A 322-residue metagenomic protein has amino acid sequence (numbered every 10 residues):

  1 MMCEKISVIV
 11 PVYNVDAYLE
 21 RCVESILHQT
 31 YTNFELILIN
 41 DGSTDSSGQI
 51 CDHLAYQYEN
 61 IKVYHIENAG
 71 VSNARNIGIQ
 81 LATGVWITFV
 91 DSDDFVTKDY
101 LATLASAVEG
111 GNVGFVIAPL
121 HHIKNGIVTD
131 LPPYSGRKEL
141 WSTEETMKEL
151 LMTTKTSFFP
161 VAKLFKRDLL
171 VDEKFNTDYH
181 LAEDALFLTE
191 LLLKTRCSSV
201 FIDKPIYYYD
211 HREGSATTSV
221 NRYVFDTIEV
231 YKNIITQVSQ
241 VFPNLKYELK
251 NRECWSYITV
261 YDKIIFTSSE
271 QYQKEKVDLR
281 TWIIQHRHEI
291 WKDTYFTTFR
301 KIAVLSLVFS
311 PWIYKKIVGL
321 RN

Functional and structural regions predicted by a protein language model:
E4-S7, S25, E35, L186: Cell-envelope/extracellular polymer assembly enzymes that use nucleotide-activated donors
N14-H28: Short, well-formed alpha-helical segments that are part of the catalytic scaffolds of diverse glycosyltransferases
N40-Q49, D91: A conserved acidic beta->alpha catalytic loop
I66-A82: Glycine-rich, basic loop-to-helix element that forms the pyrophosphate-binding segment of sugar-nucleotide handling
V71, S92-V200, Y207-V220: Donor-binding/catalytic cores of nucleotide-activated saccharide and glycerol-phosphate transferases/polymerases
I87: Short aromatic/hydrophobic "clamp" motif used to bind/position activated sugar donors
K204-R212, T218-L245, S256-H288: Catalytic core of nucleotide-sugar-dependent glycosyltransferases
T236, F266-N322: Membrane-interface aromatic/basic loop that binds lipid-linked glycans or pyrophosphate carriers, typified by
